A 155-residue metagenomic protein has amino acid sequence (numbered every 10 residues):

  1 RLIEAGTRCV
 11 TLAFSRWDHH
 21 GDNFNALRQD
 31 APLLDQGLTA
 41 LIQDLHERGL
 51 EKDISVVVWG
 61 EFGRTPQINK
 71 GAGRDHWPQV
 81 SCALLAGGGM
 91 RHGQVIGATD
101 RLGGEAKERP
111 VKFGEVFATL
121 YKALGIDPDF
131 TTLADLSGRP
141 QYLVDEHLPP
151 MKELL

Functional and structural regions predicted by a protein language model:
R1-L155: Ligand-binding pockets and gating/stacking loops
